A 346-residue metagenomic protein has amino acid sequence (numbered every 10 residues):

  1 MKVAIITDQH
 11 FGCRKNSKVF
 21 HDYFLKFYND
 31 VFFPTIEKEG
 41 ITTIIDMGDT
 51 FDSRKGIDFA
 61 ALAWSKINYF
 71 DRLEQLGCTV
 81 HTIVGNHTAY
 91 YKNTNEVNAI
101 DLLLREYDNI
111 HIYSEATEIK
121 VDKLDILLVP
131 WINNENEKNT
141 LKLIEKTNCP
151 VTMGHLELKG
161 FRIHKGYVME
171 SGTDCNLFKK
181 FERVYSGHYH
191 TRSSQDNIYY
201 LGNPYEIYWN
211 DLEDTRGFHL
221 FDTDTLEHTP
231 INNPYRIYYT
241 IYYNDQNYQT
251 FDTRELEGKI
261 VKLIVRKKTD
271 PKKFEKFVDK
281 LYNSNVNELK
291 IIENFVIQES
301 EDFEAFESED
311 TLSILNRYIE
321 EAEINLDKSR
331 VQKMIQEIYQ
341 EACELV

Functional and structural regions predicted by a protein language model:
K2, Q9, C13-T117, L177-F181: Core catalytic region of metal-dependent phosphoesterases/phosphodiesterases, especially metallo-beta-lactamase-like
K2-C13, K123-I132, V151-H155, Y199-G202: Active-site-proximal beta-strand elements of phosphoester/diester hydrolases
D8, I44, D49, S65 (+7 more regions): Divalent metal-coordination and catalytic microenvironments
H10-R14, D52-K55, T82-N93, I119-K120 (+4 more regions): Active-site environment of divalent metal-dependent phosphoester hydrolases
L73-L76, L143-T147, C175-K180, R254-E257: Short, conserved loop/helix-junction motifs that constitute active-site signature segments in enzyme catalytic cores
T82, N86-N176: Conserved catalytic scaffold of divalent metal-dependent phosphoesterases
H164-T229: Conserved beta-sheet core of the metallophosphoesterase superfamily
T223-V346: Accessory, non-catalytic peripheral segments of nucleic-acid enzymes
